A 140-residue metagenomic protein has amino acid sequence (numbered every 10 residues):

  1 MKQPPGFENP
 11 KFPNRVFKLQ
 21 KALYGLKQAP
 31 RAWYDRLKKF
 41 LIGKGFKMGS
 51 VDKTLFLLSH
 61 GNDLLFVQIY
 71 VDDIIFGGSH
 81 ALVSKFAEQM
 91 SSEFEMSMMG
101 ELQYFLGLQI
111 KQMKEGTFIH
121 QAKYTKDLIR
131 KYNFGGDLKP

Functional and structural regions predicted by a protein language model:
M1-P140: Long, low-complexity, charge-biased intrinsically disordered regions
